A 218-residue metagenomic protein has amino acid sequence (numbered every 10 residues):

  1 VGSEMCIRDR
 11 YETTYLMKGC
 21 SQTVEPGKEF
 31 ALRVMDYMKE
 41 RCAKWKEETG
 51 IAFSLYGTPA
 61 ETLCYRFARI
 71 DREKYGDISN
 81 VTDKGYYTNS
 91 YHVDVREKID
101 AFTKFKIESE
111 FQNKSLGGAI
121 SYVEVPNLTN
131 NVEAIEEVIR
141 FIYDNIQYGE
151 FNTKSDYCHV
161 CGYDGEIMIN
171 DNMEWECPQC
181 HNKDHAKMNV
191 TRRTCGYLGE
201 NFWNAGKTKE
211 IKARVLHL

Functional and structural regions predicted by a protein language model:
V1-I7: Short, small-residue-biased leader/transition segments that mark boundaries at the very start of proteins
E12-L32, K39, E48-S54: Domain-level signal for soluble alpha/beta catalytic cores
T23-C42, T208-L218: Short secondary-structure subsegments characteristic of cysteine-rich extracellular domains
C42-G57, G149-K154: Flexible, glycine/charged-enriched surface loops at secondary-structure junctions
L63-Y65, D71-E166: Catalytic alpha/beta core of large soluble enzyme barrels
E166-I167, H185-A186: Short functional micro-motifs and their immediate structural scaffolds
N170-K183: Cysteine-rich micro-motifs
K183-H185, T194, E200-R214: Phosphate-handling catalytic cores of nucleic-acid transaction enzymes
